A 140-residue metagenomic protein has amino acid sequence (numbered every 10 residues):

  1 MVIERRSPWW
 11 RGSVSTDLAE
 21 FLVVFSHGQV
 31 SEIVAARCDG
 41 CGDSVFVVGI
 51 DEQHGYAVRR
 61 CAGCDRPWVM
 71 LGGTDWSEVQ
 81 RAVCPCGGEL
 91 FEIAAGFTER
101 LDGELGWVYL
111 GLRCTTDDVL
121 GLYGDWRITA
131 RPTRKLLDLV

Functional and structural regions predicted by a protein language model:
M1-A35, T74-P85, F97-L101, G124-V140: Short, intrinsically disordered terminal segments enriched in charged and Pro/Gly residues
H27-S31, D39, V47-H54, L101-V108: Short, low-complexity cationic-aromatic patches
A36-C41, C61-C64, V83-C86, C114-D117: Short cysteine-rich clusters marking metal-coordination/redox-active sites
D39, V48, R60-A62, A94-G96: A structural detector for beta-sheet-dominated domains
V47-V48, M70-L71, L90-A95, L120-G124: Short, non-ligating residues that shape and space the ligands of small metal-coordination modules and catalytic
I50, C61-F91: Surface-exposed beta-loop interaction hotspot
H54-P67, V108-V119: Cysteine-rich micro-motifs
V83-A94, D102-G103, R113: A short Gly-Trp-Pro
